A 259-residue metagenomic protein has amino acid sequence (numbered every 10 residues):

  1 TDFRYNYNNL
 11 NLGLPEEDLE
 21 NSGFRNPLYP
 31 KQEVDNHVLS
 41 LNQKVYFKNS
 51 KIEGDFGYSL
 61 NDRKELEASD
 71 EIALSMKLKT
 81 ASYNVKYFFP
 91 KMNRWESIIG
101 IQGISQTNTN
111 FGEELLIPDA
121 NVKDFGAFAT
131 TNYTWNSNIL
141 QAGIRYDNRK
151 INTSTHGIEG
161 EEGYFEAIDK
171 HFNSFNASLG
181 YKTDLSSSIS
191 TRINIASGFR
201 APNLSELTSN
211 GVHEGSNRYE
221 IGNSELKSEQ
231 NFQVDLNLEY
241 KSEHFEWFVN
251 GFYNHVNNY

Functional and structural regions predicted by a protein language model:
T1-Y259: Outer-membrane beta-barrel proteins, especially TonB-dependent receptors
